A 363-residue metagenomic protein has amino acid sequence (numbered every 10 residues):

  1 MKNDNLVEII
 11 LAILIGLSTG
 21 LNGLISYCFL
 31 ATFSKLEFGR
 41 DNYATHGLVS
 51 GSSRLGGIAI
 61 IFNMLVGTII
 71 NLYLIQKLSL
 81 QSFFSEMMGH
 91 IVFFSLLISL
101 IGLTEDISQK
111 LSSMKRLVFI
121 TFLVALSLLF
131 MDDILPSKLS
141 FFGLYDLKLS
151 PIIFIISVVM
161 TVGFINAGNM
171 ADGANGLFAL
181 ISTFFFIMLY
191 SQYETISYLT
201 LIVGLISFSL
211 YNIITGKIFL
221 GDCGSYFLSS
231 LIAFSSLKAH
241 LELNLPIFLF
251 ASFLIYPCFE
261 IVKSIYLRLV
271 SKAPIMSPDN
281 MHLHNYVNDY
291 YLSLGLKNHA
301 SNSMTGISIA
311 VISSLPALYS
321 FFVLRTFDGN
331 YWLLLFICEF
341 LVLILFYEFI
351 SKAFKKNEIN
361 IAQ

Functional and structural regions predicted by a protein language model:
K2-I261: "…together with the soluble PPM/PP2C metallo-phosphatase catalytic core" -> "…together with the soluble PPM/PP2C
C28-S53, V262-S301: Cytosolic, membrane-interface loops and tails of multi-pass inner-membrane proteins
T68-Q76, A317-D328: Juxtamembrane "helix exit" motif at the C-terminal ends of alpha-helical transmembrane segments in multi-pass membrane
F94-Q109, T326-Q363: Alpha-helical transmembrane segments and their immediate juxtamembrane interface regions
L243-F253, A317-S320, D328-F336: Structural signal for the N-terminal portions of transmembrane helices and their immediately preceding loop/interface
F259-L267, S271, F346-F354: Membrane-helix cytosolic exit motif
Y291-L315, S320: Alpha-helical transmembrane segments of integral membrane proteins, especially multi-pass inner/plasma-membrane
